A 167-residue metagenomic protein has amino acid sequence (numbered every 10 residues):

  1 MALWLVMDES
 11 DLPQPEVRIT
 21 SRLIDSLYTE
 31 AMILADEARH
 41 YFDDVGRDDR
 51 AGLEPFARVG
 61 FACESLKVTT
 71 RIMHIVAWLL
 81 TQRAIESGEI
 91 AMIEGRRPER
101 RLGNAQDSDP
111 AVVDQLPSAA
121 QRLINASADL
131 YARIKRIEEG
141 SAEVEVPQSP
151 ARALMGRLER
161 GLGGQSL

Functional and structural regions predicted by a protein language model:
A2-L167: Surface-exposed peri-terminal alpha-helical interaction modules
